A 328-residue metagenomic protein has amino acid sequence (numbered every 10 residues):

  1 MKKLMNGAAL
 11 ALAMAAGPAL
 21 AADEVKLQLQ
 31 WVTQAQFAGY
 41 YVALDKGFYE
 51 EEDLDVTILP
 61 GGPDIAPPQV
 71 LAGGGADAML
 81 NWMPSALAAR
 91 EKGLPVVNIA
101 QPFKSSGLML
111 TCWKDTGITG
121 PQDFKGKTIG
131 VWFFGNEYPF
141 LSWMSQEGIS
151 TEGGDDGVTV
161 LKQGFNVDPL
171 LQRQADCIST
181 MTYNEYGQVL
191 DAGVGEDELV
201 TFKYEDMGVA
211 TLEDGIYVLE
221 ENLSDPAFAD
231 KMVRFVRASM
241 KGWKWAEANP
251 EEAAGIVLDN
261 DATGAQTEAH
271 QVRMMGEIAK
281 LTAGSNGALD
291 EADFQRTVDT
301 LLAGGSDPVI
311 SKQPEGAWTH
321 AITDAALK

Functional and structural regions predicted by a protein language model:
K2-L10: Sec-dependent signal peptide recognition, specifically the positively charged N-region followed immediately by
G17-A22: Sec/Tat signal peptide C-region and signal peptidase I cleavage site
D23-Q163, P169-Q172, D176-Y183, F202-Y204 (+1 more regions): Short, glycine-/small- and polar/acidic-enriched structural segments that line small-molecule recognition paths
P102-C112, E196-S224, G276-I278, G316 (+1 more regions): Periplasmic-binding protein-like
T151-V158, E196-V200, A229, A262-M274 (+1 more regions): Short, surface-exposed acidic
S224-G305: Secondary-structure end/capping motifs
F294-K328: Conserved C-terminal helix/tail region of periplasmic/extracytoplasmic solute-binding proteins
